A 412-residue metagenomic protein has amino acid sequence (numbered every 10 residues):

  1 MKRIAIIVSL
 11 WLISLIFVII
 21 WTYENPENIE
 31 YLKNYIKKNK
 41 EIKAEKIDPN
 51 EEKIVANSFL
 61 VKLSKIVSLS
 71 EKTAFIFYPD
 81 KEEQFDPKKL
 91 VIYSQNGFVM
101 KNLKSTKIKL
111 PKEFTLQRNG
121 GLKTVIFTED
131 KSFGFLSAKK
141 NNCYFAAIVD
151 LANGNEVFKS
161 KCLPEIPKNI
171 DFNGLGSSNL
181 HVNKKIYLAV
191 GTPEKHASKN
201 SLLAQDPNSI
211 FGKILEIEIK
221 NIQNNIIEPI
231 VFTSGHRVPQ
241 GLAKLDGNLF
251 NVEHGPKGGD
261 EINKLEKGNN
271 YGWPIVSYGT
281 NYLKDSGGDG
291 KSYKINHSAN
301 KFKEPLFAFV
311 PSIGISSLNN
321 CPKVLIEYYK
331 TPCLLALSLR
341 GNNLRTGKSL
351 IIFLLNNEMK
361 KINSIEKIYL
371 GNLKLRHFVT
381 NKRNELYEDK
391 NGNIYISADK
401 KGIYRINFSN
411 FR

Functional and structural regions predicted by a protein language model:
P26-A56, I92, L122, T192-E366 (+2 more regions): Beta-propeller domain segments
F59-F98, I313-P322: Beta-strand-rich domains and repeat architectures in extracellular enzymes and scaffolds, especially beta-propellers
S64-S70, L110-Q117, K159-C162, K168-D171 (+3 more regions): Surface loop/turn motifs at the tips and blade-to-blade linkers of beta-strand repeat domains
F85-K112, G347: Beta-propeller domains
L103-D130: Blade-loop segments of beta-propeller domains
N119-G120, N142-L180: Asp-box/WD-like beta-propeller blade repeats and closely related beta-sheet repeat scaffolds
K360-D389: Conserved blade-ending motifs and adjacent loop-strand segments that build the rim/top face of beta-propeller domains
E385-R412: Blade-level signature of beta-propeller repeat domains, shared across WD40, Kelch, NHL, RCC1 and BNR/Asp-box propellers
